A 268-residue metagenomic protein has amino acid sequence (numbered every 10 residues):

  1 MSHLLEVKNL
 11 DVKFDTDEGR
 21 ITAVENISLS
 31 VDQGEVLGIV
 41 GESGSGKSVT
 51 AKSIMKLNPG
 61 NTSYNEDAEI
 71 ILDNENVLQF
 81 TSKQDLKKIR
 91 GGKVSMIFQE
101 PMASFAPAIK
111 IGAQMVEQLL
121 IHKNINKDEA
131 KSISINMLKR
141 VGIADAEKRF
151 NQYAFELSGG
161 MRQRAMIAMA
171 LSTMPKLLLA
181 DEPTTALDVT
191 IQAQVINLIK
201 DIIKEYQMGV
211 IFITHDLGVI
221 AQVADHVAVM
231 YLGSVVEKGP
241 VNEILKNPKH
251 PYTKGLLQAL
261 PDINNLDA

Functional and structural regions predicted by a protein language model:
H3, A144-K148, G239-A268: Short catalytic/signature loops enriched in Gly
L4, K13-N26, L57-S63, T81-Q84 (+2 more regions): A short, flexible loop at the N-terminus of ABC-type nucleotide-binding domains that lies
D15, E69-K88, N126, N197 (+1 more regions): ABC ATPase NBD Q-loop/coupling interface
S172-K176: A short, proline-enriched helix->beta-strand linker immediately N-terminal to the Walker B motif in ABC-type P-loop
I220-Q222: A short, surface-exposed alpha-helical micro-motif characterized by mixed small hydrophobic and charged/polar residues
H226, K238: Short, glycine/charged-rich "phosphate-handling" switch motifs in NTP-dependent and phosphotransfer domains
